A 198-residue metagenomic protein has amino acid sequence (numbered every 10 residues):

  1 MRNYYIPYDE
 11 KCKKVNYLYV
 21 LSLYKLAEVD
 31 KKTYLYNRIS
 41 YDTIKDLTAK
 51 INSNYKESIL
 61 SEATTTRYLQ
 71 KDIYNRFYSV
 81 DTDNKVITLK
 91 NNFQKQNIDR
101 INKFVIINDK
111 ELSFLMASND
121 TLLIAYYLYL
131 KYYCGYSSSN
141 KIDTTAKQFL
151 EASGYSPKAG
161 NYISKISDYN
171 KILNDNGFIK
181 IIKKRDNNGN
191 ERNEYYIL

Functional and structural regions predicted by a protein language model:
M1-Y17, E28-R38, N54, L89-S118: Positively charged, structured surface patches that bind polyanionic biopolymers
E10-Y19, M116-I124, Y129, Y133-S137: Short helix-coil-helix linker/hinge
N16, T43, E111, D120-L123 (+1 more regions): Single-residue recognition of alpha-helix capping/boundary positions
S22: Cysteine-centered metal-binding/redox modules
L26-I87, G135-E194: Winged helix-turn-helix DNA-binding recognition segment
T48-I51, D109-L122, Y132, S153-G154: A broad "ordered helical/assembly scaffold" signature
